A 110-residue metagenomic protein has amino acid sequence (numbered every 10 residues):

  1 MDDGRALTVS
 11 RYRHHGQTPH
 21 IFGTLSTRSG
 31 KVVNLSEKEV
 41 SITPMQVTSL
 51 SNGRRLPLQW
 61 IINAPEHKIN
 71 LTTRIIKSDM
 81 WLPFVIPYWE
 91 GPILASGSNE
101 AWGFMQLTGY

Functional and structural regions predicted by a protein language model:
M1-Y110: Structured soluble/peripheral alpha/beta segments that form catalytic or ligand/cofactor-binding pockets
